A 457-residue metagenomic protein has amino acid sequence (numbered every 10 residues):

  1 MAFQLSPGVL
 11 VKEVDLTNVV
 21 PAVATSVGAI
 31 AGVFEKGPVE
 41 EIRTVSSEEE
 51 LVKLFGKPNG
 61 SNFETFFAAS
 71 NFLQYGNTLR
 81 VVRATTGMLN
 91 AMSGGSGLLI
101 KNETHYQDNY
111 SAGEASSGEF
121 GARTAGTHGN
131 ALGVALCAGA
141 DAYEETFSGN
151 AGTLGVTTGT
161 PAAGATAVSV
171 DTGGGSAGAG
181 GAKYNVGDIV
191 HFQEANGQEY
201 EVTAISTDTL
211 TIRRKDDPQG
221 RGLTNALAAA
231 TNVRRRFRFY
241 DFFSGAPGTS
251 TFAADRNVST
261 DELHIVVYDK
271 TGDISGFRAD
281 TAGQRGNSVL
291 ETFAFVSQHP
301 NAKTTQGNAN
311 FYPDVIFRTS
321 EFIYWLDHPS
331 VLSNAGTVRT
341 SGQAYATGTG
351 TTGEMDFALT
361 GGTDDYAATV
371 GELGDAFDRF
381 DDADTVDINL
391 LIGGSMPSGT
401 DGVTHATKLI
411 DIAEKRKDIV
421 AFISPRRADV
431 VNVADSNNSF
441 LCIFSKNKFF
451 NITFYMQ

Functional and structural regions predicted by a protein language model:
M1-G97: N-terminal-proximal low-complexity accessory segments that begin disordered and transition into the first
L16-V19, G178, F239, S250-A254 (+2 more regions): Generic recognition of flexible, low-complexity loop/linker segments
N59-G152, A182, V186, R235-D261: Structured, mid-chain assembly/scaffold modules that mediate subunit interfaces within large macromolecular complexes
L99-T231: Autoprocessing Asn-cyclization modules and mimics
R221-F237, N257, L263-V266: Surface-exposed interaction regions enriched in Ser/Thr/Asp/Glu that occur as long low-complexity tracts or repetitive
V266-Y268, T349-Q457: A glycine-rich, acidic short-motif signal
D280-P329: E2/UBC-UEV (E2-variant) core
F317-G374: Long, low-complexity, polar/charged, intrinsically disordered or flexibly structured peripheral segments
